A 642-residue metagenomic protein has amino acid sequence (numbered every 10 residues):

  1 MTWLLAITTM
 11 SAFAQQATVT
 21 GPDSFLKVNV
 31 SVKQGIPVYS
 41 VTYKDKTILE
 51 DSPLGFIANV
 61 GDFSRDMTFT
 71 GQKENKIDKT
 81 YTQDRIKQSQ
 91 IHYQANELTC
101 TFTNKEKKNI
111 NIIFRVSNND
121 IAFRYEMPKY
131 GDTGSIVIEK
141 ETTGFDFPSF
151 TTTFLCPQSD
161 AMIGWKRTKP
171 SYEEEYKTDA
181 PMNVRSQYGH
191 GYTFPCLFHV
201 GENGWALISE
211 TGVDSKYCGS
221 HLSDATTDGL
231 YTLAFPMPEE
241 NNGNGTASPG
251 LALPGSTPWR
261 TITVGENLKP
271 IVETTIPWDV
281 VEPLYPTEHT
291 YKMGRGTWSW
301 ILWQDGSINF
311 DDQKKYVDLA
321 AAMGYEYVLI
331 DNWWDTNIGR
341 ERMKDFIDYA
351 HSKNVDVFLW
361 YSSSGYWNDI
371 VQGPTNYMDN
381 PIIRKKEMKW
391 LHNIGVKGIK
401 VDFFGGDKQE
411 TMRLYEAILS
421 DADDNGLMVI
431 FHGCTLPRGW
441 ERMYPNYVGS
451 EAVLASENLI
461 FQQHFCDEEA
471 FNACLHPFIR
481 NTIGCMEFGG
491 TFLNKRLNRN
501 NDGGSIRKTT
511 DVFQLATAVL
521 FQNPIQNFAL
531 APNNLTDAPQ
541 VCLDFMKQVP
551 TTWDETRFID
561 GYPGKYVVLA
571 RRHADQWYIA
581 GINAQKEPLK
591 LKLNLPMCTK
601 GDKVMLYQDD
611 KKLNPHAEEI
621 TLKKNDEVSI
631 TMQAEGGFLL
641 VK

Functional and structural regions predicted by a protein language model:
M1-Q16: Bacterial Sec-dependent N-terminal signal peptides
Q16-E273: N-terminal accessory beta-strand-rich subdomains and adjacent acidic, glycine-rich linkers that precede catalytic cores
T82, I86-H92, F545-L569: Edge strands and adjacent loops of beta-rich recognition modules
A252-Y327: An acidic-aromatic substrate-binding cleft motif
L329-T510: Aromatic- and carboxylate-enriched substrate-binding clefts and catalytic-loop regions of carbohydrate-active enzymes
V512, A516-F558: Catalytic cores of secreted or luminal carbohydrate-active enzymes
Y562-K600, F638-L640: Carbohydrate-binding surface patches
I620-K642: C-terminal beta-strand-rich structural cap/linker in extracellular carbohydrate-active enzymes
